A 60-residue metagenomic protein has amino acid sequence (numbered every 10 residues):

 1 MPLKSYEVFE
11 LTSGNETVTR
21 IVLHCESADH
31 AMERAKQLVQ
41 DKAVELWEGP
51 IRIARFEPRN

Functional and structural regions predicted by a protein language model:
M1-V18: Short aromatic-glycine-(Arg/Gly/Cys) micro-motifs in beta-strand/loop hairpins
V18-C25: A short, exposed loop/beta-hairpin motif centered on an aromatic-Gly-Thr core
S27-D41: A short, charged, amphipathic alpha-helix used as a generic interaction element across diverse proteins
L38-N60: Short, mixed-charge low-complexity intrinsically disordered segments
